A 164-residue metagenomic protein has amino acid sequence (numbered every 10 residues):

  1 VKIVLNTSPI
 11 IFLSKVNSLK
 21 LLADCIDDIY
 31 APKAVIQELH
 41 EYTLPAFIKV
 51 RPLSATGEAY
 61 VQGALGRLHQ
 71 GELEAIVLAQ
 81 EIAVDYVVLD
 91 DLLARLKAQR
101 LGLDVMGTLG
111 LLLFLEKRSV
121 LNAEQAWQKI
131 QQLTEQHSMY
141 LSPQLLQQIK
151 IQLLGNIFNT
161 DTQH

Functional and structural regions predicted by a protein language model:
V1-Y86, L92, Q99-L103, Q144 (+1 more regions): Active-site-proximal, substrate-binding regions of enzyme catalytic domains and RNA-binding/basic surfaces
L78, L111, K129-Q132: A general alpha-helix detector
R95-L96, F114-L115, Q132: Short secondary-structure capping/turn micro-motifs that flank functional sites
L96-K97, A123: Short active-site-adjacent structural elements
L103-D104, L121: A generic short alpha-helical patch detector that favors 3-5-residue windows in or near N-terminal regions
L109-V120: Short alpha-helix plus adjacent loop in nuclease-associated cores
R118-H164: Long, charged alpha-helical interface segments
